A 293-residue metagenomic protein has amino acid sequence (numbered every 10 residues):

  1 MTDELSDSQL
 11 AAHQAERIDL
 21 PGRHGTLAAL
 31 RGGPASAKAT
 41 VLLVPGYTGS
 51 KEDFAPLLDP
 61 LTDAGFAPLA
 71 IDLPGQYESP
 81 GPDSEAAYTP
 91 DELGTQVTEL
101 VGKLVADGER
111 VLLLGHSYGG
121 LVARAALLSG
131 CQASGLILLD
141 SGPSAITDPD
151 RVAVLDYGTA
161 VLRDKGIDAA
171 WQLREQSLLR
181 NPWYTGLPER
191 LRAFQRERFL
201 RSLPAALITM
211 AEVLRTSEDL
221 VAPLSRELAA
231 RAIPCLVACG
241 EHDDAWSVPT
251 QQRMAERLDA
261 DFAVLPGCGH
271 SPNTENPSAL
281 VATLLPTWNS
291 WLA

Functional and structural regions predicted by a protein language model:
M1-V41, D63-F66, G102-A106, S134 (+3 more regions): Alpha/beta-hydrolase fold catalytic core
Q9-L10, R23, L30, D63 (+3 more regions): Active-site loop/oxyanion-hole signature of alpha/beta-hydrolase fold enzymes
L30-P80: Conserved HGGG/HGGXW glycine-rich cap/lid loop of the alpha/beta-hydrolase fold
V122-A126: Hydrolases whose catalytic domains are alpha/beta-hydrolase-1, hotdog thioesterase, or metallo-beta-lactamase-like
L128, Q132-I167: Flexible "cap/lid" loop of the alpha/beta hydrolase fold
I146-A153, I167-A229: Conserved alpha/beta-hydrolase catalytic His-Asp/Glu region
A229-C268, T274: Conserved loop-alpha-helix segment in the C-terminal half of the alpha/beta-hydrolase fold that carries the catalytic
D259-A293: Catalytic active-site module of serine/aspartate enzymes centered on a nucleophile-bearing elbow/loop
